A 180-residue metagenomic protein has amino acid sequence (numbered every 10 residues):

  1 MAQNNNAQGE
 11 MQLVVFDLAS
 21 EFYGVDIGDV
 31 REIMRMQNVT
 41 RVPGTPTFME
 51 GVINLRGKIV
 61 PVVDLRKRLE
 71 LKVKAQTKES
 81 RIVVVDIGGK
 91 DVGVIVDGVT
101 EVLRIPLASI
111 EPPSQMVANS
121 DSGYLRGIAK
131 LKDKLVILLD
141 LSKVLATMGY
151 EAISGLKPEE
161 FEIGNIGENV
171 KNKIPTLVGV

Functional and structural regions predicted by a protein language model:
M1-V180: An acidic, low-aromatic, low-complexity terminal/linker signal
